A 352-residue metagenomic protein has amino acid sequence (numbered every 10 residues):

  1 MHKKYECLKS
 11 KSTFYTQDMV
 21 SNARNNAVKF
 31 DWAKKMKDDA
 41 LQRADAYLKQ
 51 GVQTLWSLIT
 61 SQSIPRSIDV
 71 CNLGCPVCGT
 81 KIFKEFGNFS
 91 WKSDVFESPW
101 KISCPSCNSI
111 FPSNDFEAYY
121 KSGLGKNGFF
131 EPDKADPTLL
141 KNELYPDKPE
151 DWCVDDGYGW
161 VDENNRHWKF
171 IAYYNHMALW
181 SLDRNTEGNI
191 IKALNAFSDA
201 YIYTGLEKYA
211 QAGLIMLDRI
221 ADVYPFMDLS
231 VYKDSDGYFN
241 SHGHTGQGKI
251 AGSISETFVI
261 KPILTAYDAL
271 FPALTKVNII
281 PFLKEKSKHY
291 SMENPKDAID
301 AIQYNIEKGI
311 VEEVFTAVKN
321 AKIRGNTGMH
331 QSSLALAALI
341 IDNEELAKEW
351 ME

Functional and structural regions predicted by a protein language model:
M1-I340, E352: Extracellular glycan-targeting catalytic surfaces
D342-L346: Proline-centered turn/helix-capping motifs that create local helix->coil transitions or kinks
